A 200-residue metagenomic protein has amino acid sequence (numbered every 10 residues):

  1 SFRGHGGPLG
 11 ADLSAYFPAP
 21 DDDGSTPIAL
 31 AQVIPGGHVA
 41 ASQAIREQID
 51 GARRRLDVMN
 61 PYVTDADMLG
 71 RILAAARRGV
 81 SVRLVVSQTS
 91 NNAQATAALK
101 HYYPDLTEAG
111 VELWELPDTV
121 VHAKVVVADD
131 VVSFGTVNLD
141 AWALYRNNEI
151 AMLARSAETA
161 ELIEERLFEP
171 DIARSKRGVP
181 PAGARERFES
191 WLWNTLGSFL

Functional and structural regions predicted by a protein language model:
S1-L200: Charged, low-complexity intrinsically disordered terminal segments
